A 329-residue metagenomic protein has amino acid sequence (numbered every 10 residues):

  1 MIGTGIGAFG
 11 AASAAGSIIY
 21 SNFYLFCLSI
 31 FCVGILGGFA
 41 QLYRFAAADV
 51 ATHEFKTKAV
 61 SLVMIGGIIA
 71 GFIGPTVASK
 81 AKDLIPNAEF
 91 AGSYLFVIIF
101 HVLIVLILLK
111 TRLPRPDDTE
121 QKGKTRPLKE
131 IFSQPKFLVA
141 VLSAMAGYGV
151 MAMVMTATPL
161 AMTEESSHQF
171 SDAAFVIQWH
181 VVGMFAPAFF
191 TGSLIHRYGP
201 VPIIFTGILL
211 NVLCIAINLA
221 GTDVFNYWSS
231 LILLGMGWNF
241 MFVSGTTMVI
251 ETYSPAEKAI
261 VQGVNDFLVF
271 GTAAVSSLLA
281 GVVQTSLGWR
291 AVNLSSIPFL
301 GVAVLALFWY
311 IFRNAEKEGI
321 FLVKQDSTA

Functional and structural regions predicted by a protein language model:
G5-Y20, L210-T222: C-terminal ends and interior cores of transmembrane alpha-helices in multi-pass membrane transporters/permeases
F23-G38, N226-F240: Hydrophobic core of transmembrane alpha-helices in multi-pass small-molecule transporters, especially MFS/SLC-type
F23-L25, H53, L62-L109: Helix-loop-helix hairpin linking two adjacent transmembrane segments in secondary transporters
I30-I65: Cytoplasmic helix-loop-helix junction between adjacent transmembrane helices in 12-TM secondary transporters
I98-D118, A306-I311: C-terminal membrane-cytosol helix-exit motif in multi-pass small-molecule transporters
L113-V141, Q325-A329: Juxtamembrane intracellular "pre-TM" segments in multi-pass secondary transporters
T156-V176: Short amphipathic helix-loop junctions that connect adjacent transmembrane helices in Major Facilitator Superfamily/SLC
A186-P200, Q284: Helix-to-loop junctions at the C-terminal end of transmembrane segments in multipass secondary transporters
